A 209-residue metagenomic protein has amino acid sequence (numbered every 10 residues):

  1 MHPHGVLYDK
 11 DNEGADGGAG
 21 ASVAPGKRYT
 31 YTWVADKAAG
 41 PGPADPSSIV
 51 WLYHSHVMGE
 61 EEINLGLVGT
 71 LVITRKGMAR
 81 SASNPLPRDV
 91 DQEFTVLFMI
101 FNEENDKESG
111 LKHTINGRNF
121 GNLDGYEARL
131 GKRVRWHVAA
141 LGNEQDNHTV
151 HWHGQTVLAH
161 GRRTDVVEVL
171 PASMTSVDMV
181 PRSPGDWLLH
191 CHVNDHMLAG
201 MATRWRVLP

Functional and structural regions predicted by a protein language model:
M1-P209: Copper-binding active sites and cupredoxin-like electron-transfer domains, recognizing His/Cys-rich ligand loops
